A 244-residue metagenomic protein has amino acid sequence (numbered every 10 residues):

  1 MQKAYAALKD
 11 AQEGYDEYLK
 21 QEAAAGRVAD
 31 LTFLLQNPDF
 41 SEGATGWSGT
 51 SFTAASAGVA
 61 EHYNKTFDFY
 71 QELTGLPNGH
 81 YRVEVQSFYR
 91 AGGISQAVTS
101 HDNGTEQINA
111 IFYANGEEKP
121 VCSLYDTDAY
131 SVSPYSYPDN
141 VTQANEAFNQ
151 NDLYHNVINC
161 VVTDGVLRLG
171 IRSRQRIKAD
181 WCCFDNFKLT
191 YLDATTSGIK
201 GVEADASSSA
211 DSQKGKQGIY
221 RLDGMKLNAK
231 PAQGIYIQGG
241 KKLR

Functional and structural regions predicted by a protein language model:
A6-T50: Extracellular carbohydrate-recognition regions
F40, F67-Q96, N156-C160, F187: Extra-cytoplasmic beta-strand recognition segments
W47, H62-N64, P77-N78, F88-E106 (+1 more regions): Extended, low-complexity, turn-rich repeat/linker tracts enriched in Gly/Pro/Ser/Thr and Asp/Glu that occur
S48-F67: Short carbohydrate-recognition loop motifs
F88-N145: Extracellular ligand-binding interfaces
A144-N149, G170-D180: Short beta-strand-plus-loop segments that form exposed binding edges in beta-rich domains
L192-D223: Residue-level detector of functionally pivotal "anchor" positions at catalytic/ligand-binding pockets or at interdomain
I235-R244: C-terminal tail/sorting-segment detector
